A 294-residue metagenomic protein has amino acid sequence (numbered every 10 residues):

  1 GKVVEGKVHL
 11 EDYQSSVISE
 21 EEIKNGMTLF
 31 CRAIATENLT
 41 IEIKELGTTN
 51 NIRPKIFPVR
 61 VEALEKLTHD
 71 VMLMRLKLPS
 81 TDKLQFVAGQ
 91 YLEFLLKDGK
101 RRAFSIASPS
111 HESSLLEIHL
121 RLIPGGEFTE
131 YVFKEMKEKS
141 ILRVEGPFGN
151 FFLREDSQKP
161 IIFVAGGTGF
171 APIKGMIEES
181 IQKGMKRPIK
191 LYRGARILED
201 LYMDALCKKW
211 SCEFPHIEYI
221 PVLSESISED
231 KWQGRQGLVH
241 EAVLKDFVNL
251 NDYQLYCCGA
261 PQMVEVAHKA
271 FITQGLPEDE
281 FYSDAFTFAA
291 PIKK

Functional and structural regions predicted by a protein language model:
G1-R32, P188-K294: Reductase modules of NAD(P)H-dependent flavoproteins
G1-V4, K44-L46, K97, P147: Short, surface-exposed secondary-structure boundary micro-motifs
T28-N51, S140-I141: Short, structured interface segments
R53-I141, A195-I197, V222-S226: Ferredoxin-reductase
G89, G169, A260: Short, conserved phosphate/pyrophosphate- and ester-handling motifs at nucleotide-, phospho-/glycolipid
G146-Q158: A short, basic/flexible loop-to-alpha-helix module at the beginning of a structural domain
F152, P172-G175, Y202, V266-A267: Phosphate- and divalent-cation-binding pockets in alpha/beta enzyme and binding domains that engage nucleotide-derived
K174-Q182: Histidine-anchored nucleotide/phosphate-binding helix
